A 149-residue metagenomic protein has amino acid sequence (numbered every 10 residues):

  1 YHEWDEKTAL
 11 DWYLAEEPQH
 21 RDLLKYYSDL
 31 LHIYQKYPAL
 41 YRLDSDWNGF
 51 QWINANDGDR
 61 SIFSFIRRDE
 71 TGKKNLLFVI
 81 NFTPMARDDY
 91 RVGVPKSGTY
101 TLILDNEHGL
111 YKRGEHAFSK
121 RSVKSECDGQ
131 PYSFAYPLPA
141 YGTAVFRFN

Functional and structural regions predicted by a protein language model:
Y1-N149: Carbohydrate-interacting/catalytic domains
